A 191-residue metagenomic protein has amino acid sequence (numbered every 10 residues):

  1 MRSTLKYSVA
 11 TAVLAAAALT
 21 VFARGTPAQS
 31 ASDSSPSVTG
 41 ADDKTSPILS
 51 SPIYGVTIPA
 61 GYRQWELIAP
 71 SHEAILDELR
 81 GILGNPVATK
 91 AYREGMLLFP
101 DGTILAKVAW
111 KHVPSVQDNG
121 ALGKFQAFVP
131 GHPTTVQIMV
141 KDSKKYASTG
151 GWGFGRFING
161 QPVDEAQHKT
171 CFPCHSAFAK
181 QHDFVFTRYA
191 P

Functional and structural regions predicted by a protein language model:
M1-A12: Bacterial N-terminal signal peptides that target proteins for export
R2, D43-S46, S50: Catalytic cores of secreted/periplasmic or lumenal enzymes
A10-T20: Bacterial N-terminal signal peptides
A23-S30: Boundary at the C-terminal end of the N-terminal hydrophobic targeting segment
S30-A41, S51, V56-I75, M96-P191: Sequence context surrounding c-type heme c attachment/ligation sites in exported
L79-G95, N119-K124: N-terminal post-signal-peptidase region of extra-cytosolic proteins
